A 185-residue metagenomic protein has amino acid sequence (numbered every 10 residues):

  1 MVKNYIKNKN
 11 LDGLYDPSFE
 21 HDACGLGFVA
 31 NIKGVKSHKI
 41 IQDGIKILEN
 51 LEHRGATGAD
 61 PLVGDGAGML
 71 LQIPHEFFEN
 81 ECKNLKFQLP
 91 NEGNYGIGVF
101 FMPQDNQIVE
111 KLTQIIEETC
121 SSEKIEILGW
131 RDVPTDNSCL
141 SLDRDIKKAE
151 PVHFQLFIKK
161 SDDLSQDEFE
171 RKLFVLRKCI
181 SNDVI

Functional and structural regions predicted by a protein language model:
V2-I185: N-terminal segments that mediate ammonia production and transfer in glutamine-dependent amidotransferase systems
